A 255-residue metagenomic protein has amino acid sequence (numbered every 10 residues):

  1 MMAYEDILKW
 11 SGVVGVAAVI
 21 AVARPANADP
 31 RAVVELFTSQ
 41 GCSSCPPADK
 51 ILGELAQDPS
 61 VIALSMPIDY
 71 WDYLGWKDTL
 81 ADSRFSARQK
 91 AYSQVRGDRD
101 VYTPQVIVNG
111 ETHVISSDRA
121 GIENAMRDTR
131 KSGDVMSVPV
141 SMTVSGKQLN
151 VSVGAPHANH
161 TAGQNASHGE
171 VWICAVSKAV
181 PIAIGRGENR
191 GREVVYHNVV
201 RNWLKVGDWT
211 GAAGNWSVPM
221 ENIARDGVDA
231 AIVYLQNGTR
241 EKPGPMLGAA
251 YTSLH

Functional and structural regions predicted by a protein language model:
M2-V13: Bacterial N-terminal signal peptides that target proteins for export
Y4, R24-N27: N-terminal leader/signal peptides at the extreme start of proteins
V13-R24: Hydrophobic h-region of N-terminal signal peptides that target proteins for export in Gram-negative bacteria
A26-Y102: Active-site-proximal cofactor/substrate-binding loop regions of enzyme domains
K77-R99, E111-H255: Short, conserved sequence motifs used for protein processing/export or organelle targeting and for catalysis
V106: Ligand-binding face of N-terminal immunoglobulin V-set domains in extracellular IgSF glycoproteins
